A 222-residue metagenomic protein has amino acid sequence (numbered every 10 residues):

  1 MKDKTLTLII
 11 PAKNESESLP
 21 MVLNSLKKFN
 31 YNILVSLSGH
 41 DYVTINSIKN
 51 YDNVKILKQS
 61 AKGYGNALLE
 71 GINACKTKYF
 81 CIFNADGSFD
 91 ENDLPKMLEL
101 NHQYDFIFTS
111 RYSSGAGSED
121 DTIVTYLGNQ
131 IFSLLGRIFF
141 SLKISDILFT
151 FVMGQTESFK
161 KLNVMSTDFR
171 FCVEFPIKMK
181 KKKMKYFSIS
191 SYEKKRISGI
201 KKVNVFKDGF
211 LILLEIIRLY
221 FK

Functional and structural regions predicted by a protein language model:
M1-L6, I10-P11, E17, N24 (+3 more regions): Hydrophobic helical membrane-anchoring modules
L6, Y31, V54-K55: Short, conserved active-site loop motifs that form the nucleotide-linked donor/cofactor pocket
E15-S18, H40, Y64: Donor nucleotide-sugar binding loop of glycosyltransferases
S16, S88-D90: A short, conserved beta-strand element in the Rossmann-like catalytic core that flanks the donor/metal-binding loop
V22-N32: Short, acidic, metal-binding catalytic loop of nucleotide-sugar glycosyltransferases
L37-I45: A conserved acidic beta->alpha catalytic loop
S60-K62, N66-A74, Y79, N92-F169 (+2 more regions): Acceptor/aglycone-binding surface of glycosyltransferases and processive sugar-polymer synthases
K78-S88: Short beta-strand-to-loop acidic/aromatic patch adjacent to the donor-nucleotide binding site
